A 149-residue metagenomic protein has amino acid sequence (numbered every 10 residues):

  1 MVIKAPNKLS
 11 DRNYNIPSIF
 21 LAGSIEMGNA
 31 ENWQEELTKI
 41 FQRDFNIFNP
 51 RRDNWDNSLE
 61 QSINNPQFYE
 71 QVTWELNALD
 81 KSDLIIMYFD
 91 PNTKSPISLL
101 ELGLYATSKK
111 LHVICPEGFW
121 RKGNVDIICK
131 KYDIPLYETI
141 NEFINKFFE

Functional and structural regions predicted by a protein language model:
M1-E149: Conserved catalytic or regulatory cores that recognize and/or transform ribose-phosphate-containing ligands
